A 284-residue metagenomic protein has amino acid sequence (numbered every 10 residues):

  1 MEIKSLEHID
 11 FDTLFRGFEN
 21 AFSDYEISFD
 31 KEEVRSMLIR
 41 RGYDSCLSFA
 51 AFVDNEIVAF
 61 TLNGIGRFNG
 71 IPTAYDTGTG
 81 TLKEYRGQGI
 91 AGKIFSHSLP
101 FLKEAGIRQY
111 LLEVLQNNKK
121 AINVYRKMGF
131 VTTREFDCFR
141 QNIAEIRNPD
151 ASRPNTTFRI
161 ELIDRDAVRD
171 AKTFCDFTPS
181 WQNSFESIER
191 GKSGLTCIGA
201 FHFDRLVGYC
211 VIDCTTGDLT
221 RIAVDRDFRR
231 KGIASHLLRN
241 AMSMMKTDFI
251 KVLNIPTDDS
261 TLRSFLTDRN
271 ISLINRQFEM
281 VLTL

Functional and structural regions predicted by a protein language model:
M1-E32, N148-S184: Short amphipathic alpha-helix that is part of the acyltransferase structural core
F18, E26-I65, T173-C197, F201-F203: Active-site rim helix/loop that mediates acceptor-substrate recognition in acyltransferases
A50, E56-I65, T73-Y75, G80 (+2 more regions): Conserved beta-strand in the GNAT
G78-R86, I222-R230, P256: A short, internal acetyl-CoA/4′-phosphopantetheine-binding micro-motif in the GNAT/acyltransferase core
T81, G87-P100, R126-K127, R230-S243: Conserved acetyl-CoA-binding loop-helix of GNAT-fold acetyltransferases
Q88, G92, E104, Q116-R134 (+2 more regions): Conserved active-site alpha-helix within GNAT-family acetyltransferase domains
L102-E113, M245-T257: Conserved GNAT acetyl-CoA-binding A-motif
R108, L115-N117, E135-I163, D258 (+1 more regions): C-terminal "cap" of GNAT-fold acetyltransferases
